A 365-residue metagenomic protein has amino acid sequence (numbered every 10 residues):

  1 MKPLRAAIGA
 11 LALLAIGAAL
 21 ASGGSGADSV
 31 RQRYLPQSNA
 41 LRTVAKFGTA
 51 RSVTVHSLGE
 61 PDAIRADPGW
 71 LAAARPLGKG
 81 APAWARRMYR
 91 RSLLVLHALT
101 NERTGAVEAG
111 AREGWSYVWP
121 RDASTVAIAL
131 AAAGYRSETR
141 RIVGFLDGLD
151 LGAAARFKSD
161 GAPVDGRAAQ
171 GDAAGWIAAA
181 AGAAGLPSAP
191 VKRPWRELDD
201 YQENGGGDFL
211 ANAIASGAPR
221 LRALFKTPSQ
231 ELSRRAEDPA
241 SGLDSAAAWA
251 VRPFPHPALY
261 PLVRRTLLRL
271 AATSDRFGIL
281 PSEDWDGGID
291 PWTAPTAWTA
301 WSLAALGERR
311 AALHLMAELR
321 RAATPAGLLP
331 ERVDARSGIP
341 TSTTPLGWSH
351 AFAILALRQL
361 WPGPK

Functional and structural regions predicted by a protein language model:
M1-R5, S92: Positively charged n-region of N-terminal signal peptides that target proteins for export
L4-G9, A21-D28, V126, R156-S159 (+3 more regions): C-terminal capping/lid segments that line or modulate ligand- or cofactor-binding pockets
A10-G17: Bacterial N-terminal signal peptides
A18-V118, R141, G327: Low-complexity, Ser/Thr/Pro/Gly-enriched N-terminal "stalk/linker" regions
R33-S38, S92-T104, Y135-R156, L186-G205 (+3 more regions): Long, well-ordered core segments of solenoidal/helical folds
W84, K158, D165-D172, N204-A297 (+1 more regions): Extended ligand-binding clefts on enzyme/binding-domain cores
W84-R87, R91, T125, E138-R141 (+4 more regions): Extracytoplasmic/secreted proteins, especially bacterial periplasmic and envelope-associated proteins
S116-Y201, F209-N212, P219, G347-W361: Aromatic-rich carbohydrate-recognition surfaces in CAZymes
